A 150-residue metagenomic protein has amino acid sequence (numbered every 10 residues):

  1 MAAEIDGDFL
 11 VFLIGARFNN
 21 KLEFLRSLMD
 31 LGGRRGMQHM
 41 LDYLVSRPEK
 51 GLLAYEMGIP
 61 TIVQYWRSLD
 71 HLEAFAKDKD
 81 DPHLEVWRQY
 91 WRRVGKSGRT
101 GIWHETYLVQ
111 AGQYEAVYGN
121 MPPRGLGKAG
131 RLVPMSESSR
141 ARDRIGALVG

Functional and structural regions predicted by a protein language model:
M1-I59, H71-A74, S97-G150: Short S/T/G/P-rich N-terminal loop/turn motif that feeds into the first structured element of a domain
Y65-R67: Tryptophan-centric aromatic hotspots in well-structured domains and transmembrane helices
L69-I102: An amphipathic, aromatic/His-enriched active-site/gating alpha helix that lines ligand/cofactor pockets
